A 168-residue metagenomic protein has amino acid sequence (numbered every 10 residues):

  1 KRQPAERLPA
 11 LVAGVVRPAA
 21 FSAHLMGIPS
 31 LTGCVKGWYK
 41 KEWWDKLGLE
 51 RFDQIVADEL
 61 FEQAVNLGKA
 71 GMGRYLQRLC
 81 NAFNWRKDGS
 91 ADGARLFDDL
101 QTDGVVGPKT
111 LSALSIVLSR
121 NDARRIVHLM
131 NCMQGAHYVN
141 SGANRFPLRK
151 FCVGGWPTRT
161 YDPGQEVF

Functional and structural regions predicted by a protein language model:
K1-F168: Cell-wall polysaccharide-cleaving catalytic domain and substrate-binding groove, primarily in peptidoglycan/chitin
